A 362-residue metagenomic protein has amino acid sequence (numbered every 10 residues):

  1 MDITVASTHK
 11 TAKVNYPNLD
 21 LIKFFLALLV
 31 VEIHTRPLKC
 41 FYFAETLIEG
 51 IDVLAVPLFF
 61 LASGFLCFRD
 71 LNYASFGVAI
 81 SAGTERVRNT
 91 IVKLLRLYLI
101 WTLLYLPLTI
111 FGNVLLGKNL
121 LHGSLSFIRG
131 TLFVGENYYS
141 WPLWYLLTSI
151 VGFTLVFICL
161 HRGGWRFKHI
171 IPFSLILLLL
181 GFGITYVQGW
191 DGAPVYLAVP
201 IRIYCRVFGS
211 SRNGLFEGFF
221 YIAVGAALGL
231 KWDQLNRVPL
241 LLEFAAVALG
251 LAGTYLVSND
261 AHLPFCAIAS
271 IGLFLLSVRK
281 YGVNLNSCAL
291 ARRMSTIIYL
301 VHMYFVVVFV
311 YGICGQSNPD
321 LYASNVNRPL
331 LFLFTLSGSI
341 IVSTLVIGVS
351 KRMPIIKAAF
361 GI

Functional and structural regions predicted by a protein language model:
M1-V187, S211, P319-I362: Membrane-cytosol interface segments of multi-pass membrane proteins, especially ER/Golgi lipid-handling enzymes
V5-T8, L230-A289, V307, G312-I313 (+1 more regions): Alpha-helical transmembrane segments and terminal signal-anchor/GPI-anchor hydrophobic tails, characterized by long
L28-T35, S174-Q188, F244-S258, I298-V308: Aromatic-anchored segments of alpha-helical transmembrane domains
A44-V56, L132-T148, Y186-Y221, L251-G272 (+1 more regions): Interfacial loop-to-helix transition and helix-capping segments at the boundaries of transmembrane helices
T109, N113, V306-G315: Juxtamembrane/transmembrane-helix interface segments of polytopic membrane transporters
G123-S126, V195-R202, I313-Y322: Membrane-interfacial helical/loop segments at transmembrane boundaries in membrane proteins
F153, I158, R162, H169-L180 (+4 more regions): Hydrophobic transmembrane helix bundles of membrane-integrated enzymes that assemble and modify cell-envelope
W190-L197, V283-A291: A cytosolic-side transmembrane-helix exit/cap motif
